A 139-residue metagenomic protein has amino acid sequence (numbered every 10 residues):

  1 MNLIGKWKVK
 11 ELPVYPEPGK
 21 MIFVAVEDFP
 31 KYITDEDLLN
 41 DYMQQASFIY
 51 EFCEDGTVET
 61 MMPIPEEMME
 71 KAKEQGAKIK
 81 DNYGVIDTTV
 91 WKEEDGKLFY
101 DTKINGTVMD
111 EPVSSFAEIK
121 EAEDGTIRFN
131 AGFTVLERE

Functional and structural regions predicted by a protein language model:
M1-E139: Lipid interaction determinants
